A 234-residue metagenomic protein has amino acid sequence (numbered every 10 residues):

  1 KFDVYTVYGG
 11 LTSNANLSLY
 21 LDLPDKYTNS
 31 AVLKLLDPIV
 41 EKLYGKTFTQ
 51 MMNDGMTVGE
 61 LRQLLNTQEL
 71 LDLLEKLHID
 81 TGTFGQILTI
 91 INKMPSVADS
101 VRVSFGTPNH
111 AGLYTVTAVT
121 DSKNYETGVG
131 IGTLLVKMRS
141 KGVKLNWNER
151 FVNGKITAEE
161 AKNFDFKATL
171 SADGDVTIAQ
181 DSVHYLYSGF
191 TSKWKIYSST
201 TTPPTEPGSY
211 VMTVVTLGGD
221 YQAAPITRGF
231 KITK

Functional and structural regions predicted by a protein language model:
K1-K234: Solvent-exposed beta-strand/loop surfaces, strongest in extracytoplasmic domains of secreted and cell-surface proteins
